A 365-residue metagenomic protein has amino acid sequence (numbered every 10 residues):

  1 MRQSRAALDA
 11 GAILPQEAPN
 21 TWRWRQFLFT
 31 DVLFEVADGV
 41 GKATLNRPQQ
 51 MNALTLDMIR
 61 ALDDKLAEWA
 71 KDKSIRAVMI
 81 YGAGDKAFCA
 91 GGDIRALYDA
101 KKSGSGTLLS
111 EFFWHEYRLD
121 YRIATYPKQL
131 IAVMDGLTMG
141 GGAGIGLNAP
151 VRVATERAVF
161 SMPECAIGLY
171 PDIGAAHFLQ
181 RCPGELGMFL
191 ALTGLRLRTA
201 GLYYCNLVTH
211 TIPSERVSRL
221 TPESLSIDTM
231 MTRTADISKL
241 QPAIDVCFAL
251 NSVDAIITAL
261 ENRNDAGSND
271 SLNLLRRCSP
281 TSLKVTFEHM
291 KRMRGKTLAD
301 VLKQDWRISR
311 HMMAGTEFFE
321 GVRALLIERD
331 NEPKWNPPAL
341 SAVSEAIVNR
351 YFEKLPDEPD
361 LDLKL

Functional and structural regions predicted by a protein language model:
R2-Y81, Y121, L365: Conserved CoA-thioester-binding segment of acyl-CoA-metabolizing enzymes
A43-N46, A61-S103, R118-V133, T155-A158: A structural preference for short, pocket-lining loop segments at secondary-structure junctions
I94-M134, A175, N349-P356, D360-L363: An acidic, glycine-rich surface segment that forms the CoA-thioester-binding/catalytic face of crotonase-fold enzymes
I123-I167, F189-L190, G194-T199: Glycine-rich beta-to-alpha active-site loop
A149-D172, N206-L220: Gly/Pro- and small hydrophobic-enriched strand-loop and loop-to-helix capping segments that sit at the rims
Q180-S224: Loop-centered beta-sheet repeat module
L207-C278, S282: Amphipathic alpha-helical blocks and their helix-capping loop/short-beta junctions
A259-D270, L275-L365: Long, low-complexity C-terminal extensions of enzymes
